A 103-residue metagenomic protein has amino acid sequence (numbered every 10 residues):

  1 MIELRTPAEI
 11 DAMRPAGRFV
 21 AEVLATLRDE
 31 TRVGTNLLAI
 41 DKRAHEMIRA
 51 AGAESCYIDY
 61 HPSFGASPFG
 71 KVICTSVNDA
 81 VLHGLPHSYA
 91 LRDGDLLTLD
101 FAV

Functional and structural regions predicted by a protein language model:
M1-V103: Active-site neighborhoods and metal-handling regions in enzymes and metal-associated proteins
